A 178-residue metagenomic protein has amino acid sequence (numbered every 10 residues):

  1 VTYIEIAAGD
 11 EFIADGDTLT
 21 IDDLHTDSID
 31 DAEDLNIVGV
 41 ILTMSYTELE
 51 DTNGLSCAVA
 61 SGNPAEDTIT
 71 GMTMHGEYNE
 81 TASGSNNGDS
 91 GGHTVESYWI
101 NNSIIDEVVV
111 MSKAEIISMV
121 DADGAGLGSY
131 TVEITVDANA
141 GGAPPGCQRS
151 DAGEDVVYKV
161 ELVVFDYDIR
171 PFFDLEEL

Functional and structural regions predicted by a protein language model:
V1-I29, D168-L178: Non-catalytic extracellular/lumenal accessory regions of secreted precursors
E5, A14, E48, E80 (+4 more regions): Intrinsically disordered, low-complexity regions enriched in small/polar residues
E5-D10, Y78-L127, G141-P145: Extended, solvent-exposed segments with strong compositional bias
D17-S103, G126-G128, V136: Acidic, Ser/Thr/Pro-rich low-complexity intrinsically disordered segments
D27-A32, T52-S61, S112-V120, G142-A152: Low-complexity, polar-biased intrinsically disordered regions enriched in Pro/Ser/Thr/Gly
D121-L178: C-terminal edge strands of extracellular/lumenal beta-sandwich accessory domains
